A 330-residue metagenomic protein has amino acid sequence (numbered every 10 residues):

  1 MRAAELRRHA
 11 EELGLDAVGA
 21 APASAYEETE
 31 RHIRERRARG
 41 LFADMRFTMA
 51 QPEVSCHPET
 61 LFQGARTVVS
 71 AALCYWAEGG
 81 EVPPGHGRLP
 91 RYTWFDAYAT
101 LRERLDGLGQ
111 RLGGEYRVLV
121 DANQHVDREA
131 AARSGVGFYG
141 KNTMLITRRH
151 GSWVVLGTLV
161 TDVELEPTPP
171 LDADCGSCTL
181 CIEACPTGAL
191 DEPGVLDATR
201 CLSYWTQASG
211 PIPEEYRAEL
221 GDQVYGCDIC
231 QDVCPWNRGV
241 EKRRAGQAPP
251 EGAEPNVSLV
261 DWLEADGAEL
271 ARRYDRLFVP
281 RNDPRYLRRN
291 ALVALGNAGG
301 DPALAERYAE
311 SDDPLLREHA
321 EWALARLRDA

Functional and structural regions predicted by a protein language model:
M1-D174, G221: Auxiliary alpha/beta "docking" domains used to position bulky ligands
L15, L180-S203, D222-Q247: Iron-sulfur cluster-binding cysteine motifs and their immediate structural context in ferredoxin-like electron-transfer
Q207, P280-D283, Y308-L316: Short coil turns that connect the paired helices of HEAT/ARM alpha-solenoid repeats
P213-A248, R272-P280, Y286-V293: C-terminal amphipathic alpha-helical segment
G252-P284: Flexible internal linker/loop segments at domain or repeat junctions
E269-R273, G299-A309, D329-A330: Amphipathic alpha-helical scaffolding segments comprising HEAT/armadillo-like alpha-solenoid repeats
R288-G300, E318-D329: Structural detector for internal amphipathic alpha-helices that build alpha-solenoid repeat scaffolds
